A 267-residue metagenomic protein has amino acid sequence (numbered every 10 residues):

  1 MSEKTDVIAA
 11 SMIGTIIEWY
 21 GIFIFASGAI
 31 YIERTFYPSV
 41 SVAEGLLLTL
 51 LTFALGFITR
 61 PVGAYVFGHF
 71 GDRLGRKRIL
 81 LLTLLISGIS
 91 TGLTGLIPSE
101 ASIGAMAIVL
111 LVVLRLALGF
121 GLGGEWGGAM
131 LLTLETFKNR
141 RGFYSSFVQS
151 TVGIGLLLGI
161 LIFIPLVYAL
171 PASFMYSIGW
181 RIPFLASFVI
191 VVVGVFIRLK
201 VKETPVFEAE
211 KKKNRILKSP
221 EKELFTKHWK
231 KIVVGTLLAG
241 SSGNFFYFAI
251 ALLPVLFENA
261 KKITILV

Functional and structural regions predicted by a protein language model:
F25-A26, H228-V267: Extracytoplasmic gate region of multi-pass secondary transporters
P38, L85-G104: C-terminal ends and interior cores of transmembrane alpha-helices in multi-pass membrane transporters/permeases
L50-H69, T83, G88-S90: Central cavity-lining transmembrane alpha-helices of secondary-active solute carriers, predominantly the Major
R73-L85: Cytoplasmic membrane-interface "Motif A"-like loop-to-helix N-cap segments of 12-TM Major Facilitator Superfamily
I97, I103-G123: Hydrophobic core of transmembrane alpha-helices in multi-pass small-molecule transporters, especially MFS/SLC-type
G121, G142-V167, I190: Glycine-rich segments within core transmembrane alpha-helices of 12-TM secondary carriers
L199-S219: Flexible cytoplasmic inter-helical loops of multi-pass small-molecule transporters
